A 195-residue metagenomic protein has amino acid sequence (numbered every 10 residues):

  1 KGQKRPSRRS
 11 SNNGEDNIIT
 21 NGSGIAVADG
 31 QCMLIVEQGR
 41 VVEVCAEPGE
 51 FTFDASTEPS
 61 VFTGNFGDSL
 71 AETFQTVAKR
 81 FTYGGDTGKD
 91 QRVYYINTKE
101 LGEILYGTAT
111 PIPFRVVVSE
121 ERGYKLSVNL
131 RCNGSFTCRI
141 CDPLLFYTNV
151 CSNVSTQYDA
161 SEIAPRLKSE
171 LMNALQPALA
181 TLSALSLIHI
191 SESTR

Functional and structural regions predicted by a protein language model:
K1-N133, T137-C151, S155: Interfacial loop/beta elements and low-complexity acidic/Ser/Thr-rich segments of macromolecular assembly/processing
T57-E58, D159, T194: Short amphipathic alpha-helical patches
N97, D159, S183-L187: Short, solvent-exposed coil/turn linker segments
T148-A174: Flexible glycine-rich active-site/ligand-binding loops centered on an Asp-His dyad
L171-L187: A short, surface-exposed, charged and often Trp/Pro-enriched helix-loop connector in the C-terminal portion of helical
S186-T194: Residue-level detector of conserved catalytic or cofactor/ligand-binding positions in enzyme active sites
